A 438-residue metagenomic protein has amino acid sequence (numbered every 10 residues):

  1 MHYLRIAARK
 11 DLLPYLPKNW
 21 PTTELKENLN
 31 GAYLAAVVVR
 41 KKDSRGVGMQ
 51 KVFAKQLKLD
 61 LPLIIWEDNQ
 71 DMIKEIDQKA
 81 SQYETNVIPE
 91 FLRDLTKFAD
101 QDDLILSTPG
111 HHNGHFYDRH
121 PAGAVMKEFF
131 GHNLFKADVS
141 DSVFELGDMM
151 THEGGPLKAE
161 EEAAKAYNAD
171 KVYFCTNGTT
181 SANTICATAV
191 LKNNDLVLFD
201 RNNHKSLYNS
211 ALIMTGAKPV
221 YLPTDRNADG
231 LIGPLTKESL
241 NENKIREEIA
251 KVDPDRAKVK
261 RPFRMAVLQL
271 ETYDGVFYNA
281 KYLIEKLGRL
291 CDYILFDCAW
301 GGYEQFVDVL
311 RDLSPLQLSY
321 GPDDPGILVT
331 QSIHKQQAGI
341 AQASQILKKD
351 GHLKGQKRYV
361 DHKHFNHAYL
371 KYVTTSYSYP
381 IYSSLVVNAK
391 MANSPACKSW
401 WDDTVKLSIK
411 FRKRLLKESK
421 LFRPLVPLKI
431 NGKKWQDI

Functional and structural regions predicted by a protein language model:
M1-E24: Short, charged N-terminal beta->alpha structural module
L4-L12, V38-S44, W66-N69, D200-R201 (+1 more regions): Structural motif
N19, S44-N69, I346-K348: A short, gly/pro- and small-residue-rich
P21-K26, Q50-K51, E162-K165, S181-S419: Conserved PLP-enzyme active-site core in the AAT-like
L25-G48: Short, well-ordered secondary-structure micro-motifs within conserved domains or adaptor modules
L61-E153: N-terminal "arm"/small-domain region of PLP-dependent enzymes with the aminotransferase-like
H132-S181, L415: Conserved N-terminal alpha-helix of the aminotransferase class I/II PLP-enzyme fold
K410-I438: Hard-cation-handling environments
